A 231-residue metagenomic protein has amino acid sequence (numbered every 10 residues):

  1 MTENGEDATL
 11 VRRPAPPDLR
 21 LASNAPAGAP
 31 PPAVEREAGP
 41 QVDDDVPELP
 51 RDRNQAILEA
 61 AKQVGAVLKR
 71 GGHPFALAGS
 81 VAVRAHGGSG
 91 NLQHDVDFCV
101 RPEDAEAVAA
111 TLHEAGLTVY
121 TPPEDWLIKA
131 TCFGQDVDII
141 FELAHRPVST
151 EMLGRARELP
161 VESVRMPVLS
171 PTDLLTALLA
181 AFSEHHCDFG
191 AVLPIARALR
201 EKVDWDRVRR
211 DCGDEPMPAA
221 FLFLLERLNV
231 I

Functional and structural regions predicted by a protein language model:
T2-G5, T9-I231: Compositionally biased terminal segments of proteins
